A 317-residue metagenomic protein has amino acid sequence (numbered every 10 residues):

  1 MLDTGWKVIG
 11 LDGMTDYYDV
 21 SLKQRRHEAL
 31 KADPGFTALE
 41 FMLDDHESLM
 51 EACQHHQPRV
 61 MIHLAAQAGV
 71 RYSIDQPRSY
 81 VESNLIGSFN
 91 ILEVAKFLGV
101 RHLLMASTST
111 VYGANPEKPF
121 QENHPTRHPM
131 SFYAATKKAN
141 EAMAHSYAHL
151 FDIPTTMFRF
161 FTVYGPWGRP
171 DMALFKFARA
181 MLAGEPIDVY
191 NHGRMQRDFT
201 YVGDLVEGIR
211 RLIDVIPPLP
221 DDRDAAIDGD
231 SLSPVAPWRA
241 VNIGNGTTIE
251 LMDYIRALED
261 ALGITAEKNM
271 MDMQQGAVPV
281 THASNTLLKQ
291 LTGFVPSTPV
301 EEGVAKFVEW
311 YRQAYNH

Functional and structural regions predicted by a protein language model:
M1-V163, L212-I213, V280, F294 (+2 more regions): N-terminal Rossmann-like NAD(P)+-binding domain of SDR-like oxidoreductases, especially those catalyzing
D3-W6, F41, M181-H317: C-terminal substrate-binding subdomain of Rossmann-fold SDR/epimerase-dehydratase oxidoreductases
V20-Q24, P116-K118, G168-D171, V202-G203 (+2 more regions): Short aromatic-enriched loop/helix-cap "lid" or pocket-rim segments at secondary-structure transitions that line
S48, S79, I86, P125 (+4 more regions): Residue-level recognition of oxygen-bearing side chains
